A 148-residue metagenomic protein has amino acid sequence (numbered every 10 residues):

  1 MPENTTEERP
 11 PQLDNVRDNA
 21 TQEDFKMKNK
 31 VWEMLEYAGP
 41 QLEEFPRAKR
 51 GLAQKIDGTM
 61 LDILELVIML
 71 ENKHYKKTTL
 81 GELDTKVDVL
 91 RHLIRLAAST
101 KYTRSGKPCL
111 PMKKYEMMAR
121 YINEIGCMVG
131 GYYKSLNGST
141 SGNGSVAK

Functional and structural regions predicted by a protein language model:
M1-K148: Amphipathic alpha-helical assembly/interaction segments
